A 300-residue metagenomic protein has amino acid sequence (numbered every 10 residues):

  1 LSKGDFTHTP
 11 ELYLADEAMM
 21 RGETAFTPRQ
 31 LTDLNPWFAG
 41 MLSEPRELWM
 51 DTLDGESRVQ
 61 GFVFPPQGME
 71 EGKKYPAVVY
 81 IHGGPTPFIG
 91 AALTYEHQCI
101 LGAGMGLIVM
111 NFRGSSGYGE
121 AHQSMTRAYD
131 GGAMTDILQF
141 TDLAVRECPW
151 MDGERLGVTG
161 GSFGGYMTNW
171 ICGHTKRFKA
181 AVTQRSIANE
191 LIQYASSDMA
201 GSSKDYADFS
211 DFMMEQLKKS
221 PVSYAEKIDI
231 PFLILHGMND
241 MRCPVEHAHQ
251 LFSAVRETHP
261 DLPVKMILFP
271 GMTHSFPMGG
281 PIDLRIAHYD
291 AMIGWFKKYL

Functional and structural regions predicted by a protein language model:
L1-F6, D16-E17: Beta-strand C-termini and the immediately following turn/loop, strongest in propeller blades
G4, Y80-G84, G237: Glycine-rich His-Gly loop
F6-T7, G55-S57, G165: Short flexible coil/turn linkers enriched for glycine and charged/polar residues that connect secondary-structure
F6-T9, E71-K73, S116, P260: Short loop/turn segments at connectors of secondary-structure elements within structured domains
E11-Y13: A short loop-to-beta-strand structural motif that recurs across blades of beta-propeller domains
A15-M20, P66-Q67, A254-E257: Short regulatory "switch" loops immediately downstream of catalytic or recognition motifs within protein catalytic
R21-E154, T159-G161, Q193-A200: Cap/lid segment of the alpha/beta-hydrolase catalytic domain
F112-L300: Active-site-proximal cap/loop segments of hydrolase catalytic domains
